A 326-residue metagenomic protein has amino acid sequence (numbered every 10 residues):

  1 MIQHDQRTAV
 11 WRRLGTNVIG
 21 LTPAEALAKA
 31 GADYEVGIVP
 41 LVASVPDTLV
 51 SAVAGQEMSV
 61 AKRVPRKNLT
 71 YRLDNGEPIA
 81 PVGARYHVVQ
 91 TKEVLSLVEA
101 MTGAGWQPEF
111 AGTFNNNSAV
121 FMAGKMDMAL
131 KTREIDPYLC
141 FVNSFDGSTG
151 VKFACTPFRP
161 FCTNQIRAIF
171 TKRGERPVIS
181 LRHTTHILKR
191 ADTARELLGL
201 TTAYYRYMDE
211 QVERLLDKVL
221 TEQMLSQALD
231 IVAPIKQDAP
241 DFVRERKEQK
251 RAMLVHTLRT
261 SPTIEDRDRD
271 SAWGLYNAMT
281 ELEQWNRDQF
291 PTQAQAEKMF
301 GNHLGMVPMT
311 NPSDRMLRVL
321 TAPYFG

Functional and structural regions predicted by a protein language model:
M1-A52, M128-G326: Intrinsically disordered, low-complexity regions enriched in serine/threonine
M1-F114: N-terminal low-complexity, intrinsically disordered segments
G103-E134, A233: Ser/Thr-rich, low-complexity intrinsically disordered terminal regions
